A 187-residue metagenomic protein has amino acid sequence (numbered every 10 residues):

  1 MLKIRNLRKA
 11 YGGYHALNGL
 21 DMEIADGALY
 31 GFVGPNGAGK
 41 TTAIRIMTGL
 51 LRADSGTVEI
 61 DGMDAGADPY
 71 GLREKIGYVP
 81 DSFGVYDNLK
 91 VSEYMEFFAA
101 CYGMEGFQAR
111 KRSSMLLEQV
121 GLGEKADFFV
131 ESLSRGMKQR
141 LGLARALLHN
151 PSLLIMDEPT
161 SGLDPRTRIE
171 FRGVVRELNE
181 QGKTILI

Functional and structural regions predicted by a protein language model:
G56-A67, G71-L72: Conserved ABC transporter NBD signature motif
E96, A100, F107-K125, R176: Conserved ABC ATPase "signature" region
F129-L133: Conserved ABC ATPase signature
L143, F171: Hydrophobic anchor residue at the start of the ABC signature
N150: Conserved catalytic motifs of ABC-family nucleotide-binding domains
L154-D157: Catalytic Walker B motif of ABC-type/P-loop ATPase nucleotide-binding domains
